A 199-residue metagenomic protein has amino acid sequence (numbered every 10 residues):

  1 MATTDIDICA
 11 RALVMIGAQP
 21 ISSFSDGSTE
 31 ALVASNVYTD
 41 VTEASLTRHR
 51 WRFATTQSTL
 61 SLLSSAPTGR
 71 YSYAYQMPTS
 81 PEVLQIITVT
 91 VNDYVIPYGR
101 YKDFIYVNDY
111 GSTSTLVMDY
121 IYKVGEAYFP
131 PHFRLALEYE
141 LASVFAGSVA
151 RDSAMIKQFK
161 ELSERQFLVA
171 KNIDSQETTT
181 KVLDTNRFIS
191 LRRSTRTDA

Functional and structural regions predicted by a protein language model:
M1-N36, R192-A199: Short, extreme N-terminal leader segments that mark the start of a protein/domain
A2, D7-I8, V91-A199: Internal mixed-charge
A12-M15, A44, I173: Short alpha-helical scaffold segments that flank and stabilize functional sites
I16-Q19, R48, E177: Hydrophobic alpha-helical elements and their junctions with loops/disorder across both membrane and soluble proteins
F24, M77, A127-F129: A generic structural signal for short coil/turn motifs at secondary-structure boundaries
F24-S25, F53-S58, V182: Short coil/turn segments at secondary-structure boundaries
G27-S45, M155-K171: Short secondary-structure subsegments characteristic of cysteine-rich extracellular domains
L32-R100, F104, P131-F145, V149: Divalent metal-cofactor coordination and adjacent catalytic microenvironments
